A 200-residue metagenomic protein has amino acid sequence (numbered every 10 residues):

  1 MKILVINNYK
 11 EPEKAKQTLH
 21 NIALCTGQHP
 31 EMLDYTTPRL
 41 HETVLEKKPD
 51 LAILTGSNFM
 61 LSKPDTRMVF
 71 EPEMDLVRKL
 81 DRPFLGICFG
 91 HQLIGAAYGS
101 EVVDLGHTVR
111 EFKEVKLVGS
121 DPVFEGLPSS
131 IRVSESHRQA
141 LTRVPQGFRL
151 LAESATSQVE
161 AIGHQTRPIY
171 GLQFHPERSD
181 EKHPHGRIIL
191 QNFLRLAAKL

Functional and structural regions predicted by a protein language model:
M1-I3, R132: Residues that mark the start of a beta-strand
I3-I22, Y35-T36: N-terminal beta1-alpha1 ligand-phosphate binding loop
N8-E11, S57, R167, E177: Flexible loop residues that form catalytic and substrate-binding hotspots at small-molecule/glycan-binding clefts
A15-K16, S62-D65, G95-Y98, P145: Short glycine-/acidic-enriched loop or helix-start segments at secondary-structure transitions that form or flank
H20-L85: Flexible gly/pro-rich beta->alpha loop and the following alpha-helix that scaffold active-site loops
T26, A97, F193-L200: Short, hydrophobic alpha-helical segments
D75, L80, Q92-P184, I188 (+1 more regions): Pocket-forming structural segment of enzyme catalytic cores
